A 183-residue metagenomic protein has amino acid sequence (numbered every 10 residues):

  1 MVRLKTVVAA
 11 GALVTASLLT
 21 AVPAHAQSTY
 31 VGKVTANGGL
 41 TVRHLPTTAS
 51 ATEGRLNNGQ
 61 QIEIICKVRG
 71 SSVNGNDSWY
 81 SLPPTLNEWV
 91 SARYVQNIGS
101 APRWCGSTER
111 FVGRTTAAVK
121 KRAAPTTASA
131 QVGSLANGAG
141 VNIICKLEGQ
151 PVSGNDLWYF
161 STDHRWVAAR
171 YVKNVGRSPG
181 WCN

Functional and structural regions predicted by a protein language model:
V2-H44, R55-N58, G99-A123, S134-N137 (+1 more regions): SH3-family beta-barrel domains
A12, T29-G32, L40, E63 (+8 more regions): Residue-level marker of intrinsically disordered, low-complexity segments enriched for small/polar residues
L18, V34, T48, N74 (+5 more regions): A generic structural signal for short, solvent-exposed coil/turn residues that cap or connect secondary-structure
P46-A51, P125-A130: Short alpha-helix capping/helix-loop boundary micro-motifs
R55-Y94, N137-N174: SH3/SH3-like beta-barrel superfamily modules
